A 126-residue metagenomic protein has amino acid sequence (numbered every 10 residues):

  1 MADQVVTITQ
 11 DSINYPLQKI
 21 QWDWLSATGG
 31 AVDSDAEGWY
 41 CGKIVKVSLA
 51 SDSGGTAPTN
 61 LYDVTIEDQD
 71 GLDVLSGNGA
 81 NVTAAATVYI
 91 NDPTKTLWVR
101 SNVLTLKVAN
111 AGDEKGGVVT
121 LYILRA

Functional and structural regions predicted by a protein language model:
A2-A126: Surface-exposed, low-hydrophobicity beta-strand/loop segments enriched in small/polar/acidic residues
